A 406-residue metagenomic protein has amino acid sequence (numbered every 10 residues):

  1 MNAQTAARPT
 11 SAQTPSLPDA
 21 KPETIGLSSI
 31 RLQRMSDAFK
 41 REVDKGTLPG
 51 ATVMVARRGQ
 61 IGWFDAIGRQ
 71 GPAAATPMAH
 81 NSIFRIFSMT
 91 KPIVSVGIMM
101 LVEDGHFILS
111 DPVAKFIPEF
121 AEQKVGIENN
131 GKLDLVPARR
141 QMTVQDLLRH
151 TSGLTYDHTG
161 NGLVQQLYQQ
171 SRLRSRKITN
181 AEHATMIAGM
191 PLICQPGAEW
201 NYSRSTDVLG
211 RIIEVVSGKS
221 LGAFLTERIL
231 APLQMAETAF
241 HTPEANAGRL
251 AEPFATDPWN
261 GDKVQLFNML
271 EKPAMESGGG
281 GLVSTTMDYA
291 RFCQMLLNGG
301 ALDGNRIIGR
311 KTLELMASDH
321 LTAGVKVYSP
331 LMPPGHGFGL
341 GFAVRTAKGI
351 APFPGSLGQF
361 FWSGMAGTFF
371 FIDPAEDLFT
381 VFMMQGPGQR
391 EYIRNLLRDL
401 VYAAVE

Functional and structural regions predicted by a protein language model:
P9-T10, T14-P18, P112-K115, E122-P354: Short, surface-exposed loop or secondary-structure junction motifs that flank catalytic or metal-binding residues
P15-I86, H106-I108, E122-N129, L266 (+2 more regions): Short, conserved catalytic-motif segment at the N-terminal edge
S28, K91, T285: Short, conserved phosphate/pyrophosphate- and ester-handling motifs at nucleotide-, phospho-/glycolipid
Q33-K40, V53, G59-I61, F84-I117 (+4 more regions): Active-site SXXK
Q33-S36, K40, D44, M99 (+6 more regions): Solvent-exposed, non-membrane alpha-helical residues enriched in polar/charged side chains
W63, F370-F371, D377-G386: Short, well-ordered beta-strand elements
A66-G68, P112, M384: Short clusters of small/polar residues that mark proteolytic maturation junctions
Q359, A366-A375: Short, surface-exposed beta-strand/loop micro-motifs that present aromatic residues
